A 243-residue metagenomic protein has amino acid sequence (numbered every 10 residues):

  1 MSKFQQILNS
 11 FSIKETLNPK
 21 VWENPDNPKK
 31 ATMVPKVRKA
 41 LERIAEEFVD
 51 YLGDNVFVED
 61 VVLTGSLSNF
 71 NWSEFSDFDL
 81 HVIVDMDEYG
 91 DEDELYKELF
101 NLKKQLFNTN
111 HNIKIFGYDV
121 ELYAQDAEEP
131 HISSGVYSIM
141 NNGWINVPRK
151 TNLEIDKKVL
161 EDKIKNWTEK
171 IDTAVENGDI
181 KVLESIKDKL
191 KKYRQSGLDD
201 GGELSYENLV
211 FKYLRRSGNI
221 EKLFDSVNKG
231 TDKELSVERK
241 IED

Functional and structural regions predicted by a protein language model:
M1-F11: Short linear clamp-binding motif
S10-S76, V84-D243: Catalytic core of pol beta-like nucleotidyltransferases
